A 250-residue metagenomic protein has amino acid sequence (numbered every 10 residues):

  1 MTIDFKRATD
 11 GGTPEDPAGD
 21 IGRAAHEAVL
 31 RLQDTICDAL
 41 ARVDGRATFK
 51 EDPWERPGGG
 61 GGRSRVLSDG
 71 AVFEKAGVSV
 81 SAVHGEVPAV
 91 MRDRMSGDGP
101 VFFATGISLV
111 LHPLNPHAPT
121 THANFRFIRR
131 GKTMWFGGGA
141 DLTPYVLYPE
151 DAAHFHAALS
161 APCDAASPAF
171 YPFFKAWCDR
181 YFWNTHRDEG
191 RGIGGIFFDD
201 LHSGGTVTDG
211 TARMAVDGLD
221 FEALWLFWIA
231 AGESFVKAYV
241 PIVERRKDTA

Functional and structural regions predicted by a protein language model:
T2-D20: Short, charged, low-complexity amphipathic alpha-helix
P17-S96, A212-A250: Gly/Pro-rich turn-and-neighbor structural signature
D20-I21, R46, R65, V72 (+7 more regions): Alpha-helical protein-protein interaction elements
A25-A28, L32, I36, L40 (+12 more regions): Generic hydrophobic secondary-structure signal
A47, D52, R65, V101 (+3 more regions): Flexible, active-site-adjacent loop/turn segments at secondary-structure boundaries
F49, R56, P100, F127-G131 (+2 more regions): Solvent-exposed, non-transmembrane amphipathic alpha-helical segments
S64-G138: Internal mixed beta-strand/loop scaffold within catalytic domains of large alpha/beta enzymes
M134-T249: Long, contiguous internal "core" modules enriched in hydrophobic/ aromatic residues
